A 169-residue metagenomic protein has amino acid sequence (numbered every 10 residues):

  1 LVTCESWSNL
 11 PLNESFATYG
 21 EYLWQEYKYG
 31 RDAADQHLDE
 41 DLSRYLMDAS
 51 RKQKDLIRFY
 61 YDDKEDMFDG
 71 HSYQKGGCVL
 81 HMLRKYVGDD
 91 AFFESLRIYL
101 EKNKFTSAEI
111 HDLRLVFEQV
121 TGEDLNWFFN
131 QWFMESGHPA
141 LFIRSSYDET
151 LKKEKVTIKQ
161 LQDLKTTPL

Functional and structural regions predicted by a protein language model:
L1-L161: Hydrophobic alpha-helical and helix-loop surface patches within well-folded domains that function as non-catalytic
D163-L169: A short beta-turn/strand-edge loop motif at beta-sheet boundaries
